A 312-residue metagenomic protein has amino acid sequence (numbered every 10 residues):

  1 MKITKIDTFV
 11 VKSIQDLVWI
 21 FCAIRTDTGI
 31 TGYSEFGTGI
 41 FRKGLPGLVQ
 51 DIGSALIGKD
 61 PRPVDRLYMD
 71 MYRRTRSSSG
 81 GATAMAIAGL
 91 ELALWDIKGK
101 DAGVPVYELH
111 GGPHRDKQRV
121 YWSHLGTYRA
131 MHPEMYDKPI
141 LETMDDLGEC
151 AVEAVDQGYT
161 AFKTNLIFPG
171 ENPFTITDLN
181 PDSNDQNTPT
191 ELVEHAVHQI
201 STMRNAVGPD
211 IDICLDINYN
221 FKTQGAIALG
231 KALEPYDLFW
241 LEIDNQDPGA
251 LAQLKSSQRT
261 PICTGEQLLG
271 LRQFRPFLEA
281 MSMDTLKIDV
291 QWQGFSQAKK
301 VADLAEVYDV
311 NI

Functional and structural regions predicted by a protein language model:
M1-S13, V104-Q118: N-terminal amphipathic alpha-helix/helix-capping segment at the start of soluble metabolic enzymes
M1-Y33, G37: Structured beta-strand/loop patches that form or line metal/cofactor-binding pockets in enzymes
I3, G29, I52, L90 (+6 more regions): Conserved, mostly hydrophobic/aromatic
I6, C22, T26, Y33 (+4 more regions): Ligand-binding pocket scaffold of soluble enzyme catalytic domains
R25-A102: Metal- or metallocofactor-binding catalytic centers and their adjacent structured scaffolds across diverse enzyme
K117, W122-L254: Metal-dependent enolase-superfamily TIM-barrel catalytic cores that perform enediolate-based chemistry
G249-I312: Catalytic alpha/beta core domains of metabolic enzymes, predominantly
